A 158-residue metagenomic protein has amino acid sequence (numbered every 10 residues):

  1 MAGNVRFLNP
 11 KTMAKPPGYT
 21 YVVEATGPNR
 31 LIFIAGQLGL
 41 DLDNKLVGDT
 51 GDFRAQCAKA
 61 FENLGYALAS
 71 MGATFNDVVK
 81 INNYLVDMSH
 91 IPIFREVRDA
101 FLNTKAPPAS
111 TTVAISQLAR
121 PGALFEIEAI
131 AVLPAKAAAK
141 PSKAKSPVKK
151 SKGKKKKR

Functional and structural regions predicted by a protein language model:
M1-E62, Y66-V79, L85-R158: N-terminal presequence-like segments and the immediate start of the first folded domain
